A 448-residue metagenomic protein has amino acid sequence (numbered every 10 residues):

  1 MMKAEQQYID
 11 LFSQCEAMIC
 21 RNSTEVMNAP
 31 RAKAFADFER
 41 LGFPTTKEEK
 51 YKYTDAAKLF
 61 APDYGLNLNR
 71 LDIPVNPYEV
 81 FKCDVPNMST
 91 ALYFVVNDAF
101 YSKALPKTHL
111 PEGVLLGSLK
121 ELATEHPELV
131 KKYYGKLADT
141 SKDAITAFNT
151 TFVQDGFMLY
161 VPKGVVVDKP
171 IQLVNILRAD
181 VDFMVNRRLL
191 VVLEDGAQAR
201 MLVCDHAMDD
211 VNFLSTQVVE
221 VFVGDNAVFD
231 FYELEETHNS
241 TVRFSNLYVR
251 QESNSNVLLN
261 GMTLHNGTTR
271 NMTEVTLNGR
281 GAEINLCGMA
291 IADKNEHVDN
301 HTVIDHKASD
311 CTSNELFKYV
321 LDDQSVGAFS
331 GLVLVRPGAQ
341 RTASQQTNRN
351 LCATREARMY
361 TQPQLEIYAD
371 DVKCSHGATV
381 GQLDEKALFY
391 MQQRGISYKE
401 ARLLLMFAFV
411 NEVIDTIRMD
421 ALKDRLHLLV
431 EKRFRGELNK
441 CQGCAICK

Functional and structural regions predicted by a protein language model:
M2-A147, L316, D322: N-terminal amphipathic, basic helical "cap/leader" segment at the start of enzyme domains
K107, E112-L116, E125-F389, Q393-I396 (+1 more regions): Conserved beta-strand/loop scaffold segments within soluble protein domains that form the structured core and edges
